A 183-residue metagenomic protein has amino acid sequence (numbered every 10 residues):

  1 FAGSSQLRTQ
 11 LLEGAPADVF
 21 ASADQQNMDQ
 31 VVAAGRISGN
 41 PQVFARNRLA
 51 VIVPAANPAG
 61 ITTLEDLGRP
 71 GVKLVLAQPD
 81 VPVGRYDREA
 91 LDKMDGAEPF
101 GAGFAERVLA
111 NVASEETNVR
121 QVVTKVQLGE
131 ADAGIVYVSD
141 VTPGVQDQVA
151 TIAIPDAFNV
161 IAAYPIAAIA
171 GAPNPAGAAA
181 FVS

Functional and structural regions predicted by a protein language model:
F1: Conserved strand-loop elements at the edges of beta-sheets that form or border functional pockets
S4-S5, T9-E13, S22-Q25, D29-A33 (+2 more regions): Exported/periplasmic ABC-transporter solute-binding proteins
R36: Active-site surface patch of divalent metal-dependent phosphodiester/phosphate bond hydrolases
G39-P41: Surface-exposed patches in mature extracellular/periplasmic domains of secreted proteins
